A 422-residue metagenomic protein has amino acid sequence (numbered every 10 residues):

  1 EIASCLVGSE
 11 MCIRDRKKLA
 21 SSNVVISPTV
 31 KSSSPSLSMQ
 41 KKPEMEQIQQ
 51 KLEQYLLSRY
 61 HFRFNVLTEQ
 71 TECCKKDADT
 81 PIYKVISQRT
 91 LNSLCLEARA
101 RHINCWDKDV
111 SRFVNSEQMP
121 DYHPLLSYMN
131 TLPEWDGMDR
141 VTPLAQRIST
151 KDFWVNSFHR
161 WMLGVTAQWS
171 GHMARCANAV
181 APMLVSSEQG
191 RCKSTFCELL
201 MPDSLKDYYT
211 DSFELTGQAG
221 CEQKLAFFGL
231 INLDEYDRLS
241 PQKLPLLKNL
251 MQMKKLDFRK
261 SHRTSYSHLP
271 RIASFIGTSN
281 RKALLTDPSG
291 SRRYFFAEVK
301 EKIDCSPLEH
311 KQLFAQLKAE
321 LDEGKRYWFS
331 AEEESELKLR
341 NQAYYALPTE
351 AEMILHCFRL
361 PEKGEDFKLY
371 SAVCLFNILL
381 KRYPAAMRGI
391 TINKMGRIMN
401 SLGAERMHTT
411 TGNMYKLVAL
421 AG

Functional and structural regions predicted by a protein language model:
E1-D15: Single conserved hydrophobic/aromatic residue that forms the stacking wall/gate of nucleotide- or nucleobase-binding
R14-M138, S149-N156, A385-A386, K416 (+1 more regions): N-terminal nucleic-acid engagement/recognition segments and initiation subdomains in replication, restriction
S116-C221, L225-A226: P-loop NTPase catalytic core of nucleic-acid-dependent motor ATPases
P120, W328-G422: DNA transaction DNA-binding modules
G220-A226, K260-T278: AAA+/SF3 P-loop NTPase mechanochemical coupling elements
G229-M251, L285-G290: Conserved AAA+/SF3 P-loop NTPase catalytic/coupling segment centered on the Walker-B
P245-S267: Conserved catalytic/switch belt of AAA+ P-loop NTPases
L285-I303: A short helix-turn-beta junction within AAA+ P-loop NTPase domains corresponding to the substrate/partner-engaging
